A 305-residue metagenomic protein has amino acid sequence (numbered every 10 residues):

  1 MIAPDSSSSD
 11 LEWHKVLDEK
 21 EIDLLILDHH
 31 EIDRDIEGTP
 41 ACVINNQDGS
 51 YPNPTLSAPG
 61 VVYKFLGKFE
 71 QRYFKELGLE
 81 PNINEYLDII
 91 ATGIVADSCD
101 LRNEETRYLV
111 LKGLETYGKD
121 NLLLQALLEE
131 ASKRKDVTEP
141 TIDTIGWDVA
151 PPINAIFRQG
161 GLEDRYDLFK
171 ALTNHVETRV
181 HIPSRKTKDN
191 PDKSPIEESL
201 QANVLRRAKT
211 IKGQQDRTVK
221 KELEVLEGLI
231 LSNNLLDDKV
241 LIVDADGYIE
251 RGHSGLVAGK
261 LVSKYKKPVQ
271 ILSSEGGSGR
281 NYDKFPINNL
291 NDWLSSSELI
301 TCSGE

Functional and structural regions predicted by a protein language model:
M1, E19-E21, Q71-E305: Hydrophobic helix-and-loop "lid/oligomerization" segment in the mid-to-C-terminal part of catalytic domains
M1-E37, I44, G49, K221-E224 (+3 more regions): N-terminal small/polar loop signature for handling phosphorylated ligands or for N-terminal nucleophile
P4-S8, G49-S57, G78, D100-L101: Alpha-helix capping and helix-loop boundary segments enriched in small/acidic/polar residues
L11, L56-P59, Y63, R107-V110 (+1 more regions): Amphipathic alpha-helical transducer elements in NTP-driven molecular machines
E19, E37-T39, L56-V61, L87 (+1 more regions): Short, solvent-exposed loop/turn segments at the edges of secondary structure
I26, S57-G60, K68, I89 (+1 more regions): Acidic, glycine-enriched active-site microenvironments
T39-P40, P52, V95, A155: Glycine-rich, flexible loop/turn motifs
D48-Y73: Non-catalytic alpha/beta scaffold blocks inside enzyme catalytic domains
